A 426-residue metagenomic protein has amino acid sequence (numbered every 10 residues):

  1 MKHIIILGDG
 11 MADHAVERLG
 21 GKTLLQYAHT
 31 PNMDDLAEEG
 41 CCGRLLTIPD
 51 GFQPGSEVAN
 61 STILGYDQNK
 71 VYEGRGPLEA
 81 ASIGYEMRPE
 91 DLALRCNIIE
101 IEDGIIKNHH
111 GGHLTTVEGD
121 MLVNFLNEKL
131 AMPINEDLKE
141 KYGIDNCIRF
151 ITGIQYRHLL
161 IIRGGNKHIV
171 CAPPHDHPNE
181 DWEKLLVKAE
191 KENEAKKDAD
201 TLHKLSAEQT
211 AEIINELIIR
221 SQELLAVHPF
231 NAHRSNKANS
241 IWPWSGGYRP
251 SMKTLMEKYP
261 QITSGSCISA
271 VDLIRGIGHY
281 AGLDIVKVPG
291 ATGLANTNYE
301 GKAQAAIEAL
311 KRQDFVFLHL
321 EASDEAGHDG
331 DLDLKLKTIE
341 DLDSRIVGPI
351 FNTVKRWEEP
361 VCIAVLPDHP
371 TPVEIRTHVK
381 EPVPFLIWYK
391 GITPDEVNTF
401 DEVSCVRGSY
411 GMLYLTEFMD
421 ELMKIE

Functional and structural regions predicted by a protein language model:
M1-E426: Feature captures the catalytic ectodomains and active-site-proximal regions of enzymes that hydrolyze or transfer
